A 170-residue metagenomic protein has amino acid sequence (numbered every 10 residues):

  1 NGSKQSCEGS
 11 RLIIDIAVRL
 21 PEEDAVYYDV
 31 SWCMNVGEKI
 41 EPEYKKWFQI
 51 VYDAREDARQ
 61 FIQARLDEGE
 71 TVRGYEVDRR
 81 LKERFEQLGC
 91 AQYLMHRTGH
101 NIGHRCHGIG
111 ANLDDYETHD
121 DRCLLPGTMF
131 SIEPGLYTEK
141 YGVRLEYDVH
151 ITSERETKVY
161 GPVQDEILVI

Functional and structural regions predicted by a protein language model:
N1-I170: Active-site neighborhoods and metal-handling regions in enzymes and metal-associated proteins
